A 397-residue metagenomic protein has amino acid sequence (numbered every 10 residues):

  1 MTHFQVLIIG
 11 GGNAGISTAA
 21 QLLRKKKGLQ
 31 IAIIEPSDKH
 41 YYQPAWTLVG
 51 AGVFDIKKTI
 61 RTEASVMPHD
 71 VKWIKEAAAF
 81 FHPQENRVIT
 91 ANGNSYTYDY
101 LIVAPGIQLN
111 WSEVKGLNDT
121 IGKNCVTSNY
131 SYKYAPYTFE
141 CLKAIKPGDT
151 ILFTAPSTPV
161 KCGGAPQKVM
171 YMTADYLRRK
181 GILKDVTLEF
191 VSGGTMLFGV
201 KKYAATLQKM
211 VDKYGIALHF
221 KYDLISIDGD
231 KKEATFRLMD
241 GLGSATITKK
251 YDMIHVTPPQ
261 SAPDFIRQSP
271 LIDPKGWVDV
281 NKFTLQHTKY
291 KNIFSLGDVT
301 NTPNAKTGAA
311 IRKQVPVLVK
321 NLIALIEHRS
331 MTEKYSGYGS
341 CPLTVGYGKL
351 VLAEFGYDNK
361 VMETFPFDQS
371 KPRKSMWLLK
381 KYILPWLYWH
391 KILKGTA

Functional and structural regions predicted by a protein language model:
M1-F4, V71-K168, M172-G181, G241-S244 (+1 more regions): FAD-binding core/adjacent interface of flavoenzyme oxidoreductases
T2-K72, S157-K201: Beta1-alpha1 glycine-rich phosphate/pyrophosphate-binding loop at the start of Rossmann-like nucleotide-binding domains
G28, V71-F80, V88, Y96 (+1 more regions): A Rossmann-like FAD-binding core segment of flavoenzymes
L48-G52, T120, T206-L207: Short, hinge-like loop/turn segments at secondary-structure boundaries
N110, N118-P147, K250-K313: FAD-site-proximal beta/loop scaffold in flavoenzymes
K146-K213, A217-H219, T307-S340: Rossmann-like dinucleotide-binding core of oxidoreductases
V319-A397: C-terminal, flexible cofactor-proximal segment of oxidoreductases
